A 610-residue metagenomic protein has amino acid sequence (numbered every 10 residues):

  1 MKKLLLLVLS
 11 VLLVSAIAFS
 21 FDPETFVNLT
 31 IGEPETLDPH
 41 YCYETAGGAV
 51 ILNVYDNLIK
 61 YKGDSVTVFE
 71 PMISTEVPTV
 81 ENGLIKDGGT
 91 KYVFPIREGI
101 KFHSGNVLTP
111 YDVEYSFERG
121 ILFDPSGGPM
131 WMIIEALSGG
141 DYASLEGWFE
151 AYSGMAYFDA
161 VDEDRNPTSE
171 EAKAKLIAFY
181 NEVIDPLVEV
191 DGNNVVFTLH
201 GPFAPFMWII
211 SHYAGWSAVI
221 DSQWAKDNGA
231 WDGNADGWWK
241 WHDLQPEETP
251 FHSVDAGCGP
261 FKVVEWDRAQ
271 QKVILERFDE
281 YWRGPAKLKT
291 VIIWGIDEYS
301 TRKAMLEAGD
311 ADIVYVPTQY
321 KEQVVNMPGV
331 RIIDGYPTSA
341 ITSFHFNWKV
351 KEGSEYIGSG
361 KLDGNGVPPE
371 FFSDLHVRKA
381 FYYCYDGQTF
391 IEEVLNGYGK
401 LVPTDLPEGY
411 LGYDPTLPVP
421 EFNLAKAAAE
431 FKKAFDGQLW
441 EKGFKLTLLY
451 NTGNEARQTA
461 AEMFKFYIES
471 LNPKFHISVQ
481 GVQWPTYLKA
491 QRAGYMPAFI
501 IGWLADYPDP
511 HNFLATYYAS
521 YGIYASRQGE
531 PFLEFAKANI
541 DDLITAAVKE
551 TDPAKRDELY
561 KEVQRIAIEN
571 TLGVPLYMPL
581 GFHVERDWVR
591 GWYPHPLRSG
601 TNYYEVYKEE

Functional and structural regions predicted by a protein language model:
L4, F19-S20, G63-D64, V77 (+11 more regions): Extracytoplasmic/periplasmic ligand-capture domains
L7-A16: Bacterial N-terminal signal peptides
A16-E24: Bacterial Sec-dependent signal peptides at the C-terminal "C-region" and cleavage site
L29-I85, A256-C258: N-terminal lobe/hinge region of extracytoplasmic solute-binding protein
Y41-V50, V113, I210-G215: Short Gly/aromatic-enriched secondary-structure transition segments
S126-G237: Surface-exposed binding/hinge segments that line and control ligand-binding clefts or catalytic entry sites
L576: Glycine-rich and polybasic anion-binding loops at the starts of cofactor/ligand-binding domains
H583-E610: Long beta-strand-rich cores associated with HINT superfamily self-processing modules
